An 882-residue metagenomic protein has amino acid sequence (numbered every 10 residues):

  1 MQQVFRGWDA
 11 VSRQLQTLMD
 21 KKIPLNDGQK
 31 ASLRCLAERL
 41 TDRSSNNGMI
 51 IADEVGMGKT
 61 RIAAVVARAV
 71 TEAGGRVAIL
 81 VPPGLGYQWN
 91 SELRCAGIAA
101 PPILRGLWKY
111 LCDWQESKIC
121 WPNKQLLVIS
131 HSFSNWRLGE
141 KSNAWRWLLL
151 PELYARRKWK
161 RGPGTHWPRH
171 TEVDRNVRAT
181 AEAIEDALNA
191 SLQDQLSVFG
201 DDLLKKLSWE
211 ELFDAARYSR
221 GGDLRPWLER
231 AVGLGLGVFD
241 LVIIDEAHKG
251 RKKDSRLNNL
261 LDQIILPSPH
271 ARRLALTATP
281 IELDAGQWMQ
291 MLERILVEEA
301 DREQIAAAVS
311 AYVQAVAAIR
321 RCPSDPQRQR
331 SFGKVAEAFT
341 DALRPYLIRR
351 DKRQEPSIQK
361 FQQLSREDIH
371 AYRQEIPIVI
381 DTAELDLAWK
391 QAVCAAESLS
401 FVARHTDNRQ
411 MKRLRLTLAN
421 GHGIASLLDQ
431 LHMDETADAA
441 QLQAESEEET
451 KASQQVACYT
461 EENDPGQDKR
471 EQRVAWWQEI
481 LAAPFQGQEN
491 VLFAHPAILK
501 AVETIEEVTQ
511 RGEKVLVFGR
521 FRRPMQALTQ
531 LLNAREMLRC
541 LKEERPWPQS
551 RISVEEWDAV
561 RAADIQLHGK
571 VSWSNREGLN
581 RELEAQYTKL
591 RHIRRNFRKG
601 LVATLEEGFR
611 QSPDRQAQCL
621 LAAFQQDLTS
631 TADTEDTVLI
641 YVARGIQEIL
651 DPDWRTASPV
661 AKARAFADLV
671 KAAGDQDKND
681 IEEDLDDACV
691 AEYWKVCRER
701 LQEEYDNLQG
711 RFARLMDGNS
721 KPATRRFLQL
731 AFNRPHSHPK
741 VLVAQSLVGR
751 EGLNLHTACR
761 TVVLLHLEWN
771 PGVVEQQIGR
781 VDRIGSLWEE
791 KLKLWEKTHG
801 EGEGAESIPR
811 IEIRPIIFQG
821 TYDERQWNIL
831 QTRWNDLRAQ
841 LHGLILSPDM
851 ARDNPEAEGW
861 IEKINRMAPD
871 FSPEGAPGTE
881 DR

Functional and structural regions predicted by a protein language model:
M1-A52, M57-P735, V743, V748-L753 (+1 more regions): Helicase motor interdomain insertion/brace
P269, A758-C759: Short, structured coil segments at secondary-structure junctions
L753-T757, V773: A short, glycine- and acidic-residue-rich donor-binding loop in the catalytic cores of nucleotide-sugar-dependent
L765-E768: Short beta->alpha connector loops at strand-helix junctions that form conserved, small/polar/Pro-enriched
N770-G802: Conserved SF2 helicase motif VI
